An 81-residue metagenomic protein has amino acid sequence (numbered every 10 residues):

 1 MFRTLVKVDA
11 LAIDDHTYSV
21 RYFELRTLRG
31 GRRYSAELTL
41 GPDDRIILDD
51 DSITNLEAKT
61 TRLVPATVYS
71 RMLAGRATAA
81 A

Functional and structural regions predicted by a protein language model:
M1-R21, A77, A81: Negatively charged, low-complexity tracts enriched in Asp/Glu with abundant Ser/Thr
F2, L25, E37, A58-K59: A detector of low-complexity, intrinsically disordered, Ser/Thr/Gly/Pro/Ala-rich segments
K7, A12-I13, G41, I47-D49: Intrinsically disordered, low-complexity peptide-like regions
L11-H16, T27-L28, R62: Short linear sequence motifs
S19-L48: A short, structured beta-strand/loop element
P42-A81: Mixed-charge, Lys/Arg-enriched low-complexity segments
